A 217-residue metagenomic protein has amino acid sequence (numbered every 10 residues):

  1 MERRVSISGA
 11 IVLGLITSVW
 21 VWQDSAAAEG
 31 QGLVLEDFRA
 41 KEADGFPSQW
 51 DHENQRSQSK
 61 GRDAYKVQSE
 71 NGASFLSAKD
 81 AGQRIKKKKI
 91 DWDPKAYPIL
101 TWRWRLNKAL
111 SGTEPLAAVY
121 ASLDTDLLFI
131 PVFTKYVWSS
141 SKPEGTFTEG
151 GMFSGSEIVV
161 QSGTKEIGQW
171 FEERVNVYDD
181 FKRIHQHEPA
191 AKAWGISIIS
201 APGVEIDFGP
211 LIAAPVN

Functional and structural regions predicted by a protein language model:
A10-V19: Bacterial N-terminal signal peptides
A27-Q55: Extracellular carbohydrate-recognition regions
F38, I196, G209-A213: Extracellular beta-strand elements of beta-rich domains used for carbohydrate recognition/degradation or cell-matrix
R62-I85: Short carbohydrate-recognition loop motifs
K89-L100, T164-I167, P189: Extracellular/lumenal carbohydrate-interaction signature centered on repeated Trp-anchored short motifs
R103-S111, Y178: Solvent-exposed strand-to-loop "edge" motifs in beta-rich extracellular domains
A109-L123, P131-V132: Beta-strand acidic-aromatic groove motif in beta-rich domains, primarily in extracellular
E114-A121, F153-G163, I167-E205: Extracellular beta-strand ligand-recognition surfaces/modules
